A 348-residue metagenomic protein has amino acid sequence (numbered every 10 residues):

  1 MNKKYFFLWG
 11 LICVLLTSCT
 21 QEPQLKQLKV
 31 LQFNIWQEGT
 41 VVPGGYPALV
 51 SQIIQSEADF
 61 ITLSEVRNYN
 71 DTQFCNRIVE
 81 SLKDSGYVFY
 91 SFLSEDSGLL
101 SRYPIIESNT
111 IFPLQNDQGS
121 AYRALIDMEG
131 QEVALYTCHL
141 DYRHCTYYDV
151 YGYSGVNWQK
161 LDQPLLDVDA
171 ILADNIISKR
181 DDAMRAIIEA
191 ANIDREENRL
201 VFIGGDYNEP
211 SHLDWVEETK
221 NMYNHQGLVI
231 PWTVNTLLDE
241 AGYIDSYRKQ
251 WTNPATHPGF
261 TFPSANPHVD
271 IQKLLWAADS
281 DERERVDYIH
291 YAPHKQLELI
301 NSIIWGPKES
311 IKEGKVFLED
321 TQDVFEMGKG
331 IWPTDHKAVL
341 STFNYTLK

Functional and structural regions predicted by a protein language model:
N2, F7, L16-S85, E284 (+2 more regions): N-terminal, active-site-proximal structural segment of metallo-dependent hydrolase catalytic domains
L28-I35, L49-T72, L135-C138, I171-E218 (+4 more regions): Active-site beta-strand/loop signature of hydrolases that rely on acidic residues for catalysis
Q37-G44, T62-L63, H144-Y147, H212 (+2 more regions): Short, solvent-exposed loop/turn elements at domain surfaces
E38-T40, N68-T72, Q118-G119, R143-T146 (+3 more regions): Active-site environment of divalent metal-dependent phosphoester hydrolases
V42, V66-S154, N301-I304: Structured beta-strand-rich core segments of catalytic domains in phosphoester-bond hydrolases
V133-N157, N208-P210, R248-K249, P254-T256 (+1 more regions): Short, solvent-exposed beta-strand-terminating loops
Y148-I177, E218-K220: A solvent-exposed, charged loop/short amphipathic helix patch at secondary-structure junctions
I193-F202, N208-K348: Metal-dependent phosphoester-hydrolase catalytic domains
